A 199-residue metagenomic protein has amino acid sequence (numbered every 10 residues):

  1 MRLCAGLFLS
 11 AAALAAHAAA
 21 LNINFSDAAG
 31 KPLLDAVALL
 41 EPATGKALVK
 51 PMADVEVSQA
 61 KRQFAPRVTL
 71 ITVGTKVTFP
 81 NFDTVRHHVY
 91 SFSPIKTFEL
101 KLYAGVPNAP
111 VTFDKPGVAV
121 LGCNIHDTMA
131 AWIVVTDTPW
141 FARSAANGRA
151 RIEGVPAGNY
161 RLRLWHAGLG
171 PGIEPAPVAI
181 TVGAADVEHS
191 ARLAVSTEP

Functional and structural regions predicted by a protein language model:
M1-F8: Bacterial N-terminal signal peptides that target proteins for export
A13-A16: N-terminal signal peptide c-region/cleavage motif recognized by signal peptidases
A18-P199: Extracytoplasmic copper-binding redox domains, predominantly the cupredoxin/blue-copper superfamily
